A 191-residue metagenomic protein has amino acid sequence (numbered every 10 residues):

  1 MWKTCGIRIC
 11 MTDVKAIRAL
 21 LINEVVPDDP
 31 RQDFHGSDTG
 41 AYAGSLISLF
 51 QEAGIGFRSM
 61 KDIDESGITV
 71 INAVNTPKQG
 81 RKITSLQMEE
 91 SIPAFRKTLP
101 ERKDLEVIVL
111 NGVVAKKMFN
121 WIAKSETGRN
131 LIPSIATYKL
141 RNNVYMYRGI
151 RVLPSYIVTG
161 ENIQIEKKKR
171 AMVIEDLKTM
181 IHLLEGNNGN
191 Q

Functional and structural regions predicted by a protein language model:
M1-Q51, E101, M146-R148, K178-Q191: Active-site and ligand/interface coordination hotspots across diverse enzymes and nucleic-acid-associated assemblies
M1-T4, P77-R96, E101, K124-Q191: C-terminal capping/extension of enzyme domains
M11, M60-D62, N142-V144: Short secondary-structure boundary/capping segments
Q32, M118-I122: A short acidic (Asp/Glu
H35-Q87: Short, surface-exposed acidic-centric catalytic microdomains
V114-K116: Alpha-helix capping/helix-boundary segments
